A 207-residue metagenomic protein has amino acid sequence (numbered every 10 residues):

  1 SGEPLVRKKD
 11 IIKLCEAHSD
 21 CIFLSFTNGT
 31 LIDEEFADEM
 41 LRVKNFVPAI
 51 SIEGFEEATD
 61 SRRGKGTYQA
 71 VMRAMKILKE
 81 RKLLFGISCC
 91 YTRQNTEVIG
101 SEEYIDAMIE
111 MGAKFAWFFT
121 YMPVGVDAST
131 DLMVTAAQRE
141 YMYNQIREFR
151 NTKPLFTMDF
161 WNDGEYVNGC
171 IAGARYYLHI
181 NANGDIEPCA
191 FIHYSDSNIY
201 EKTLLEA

Functional and structural regions predicted by a protein language model:
S1-G2: Short acidic donor-binding/metal-coordinating loop in glycosyltransferase active sites
R7-F119: Radical SAM/AdoMet-radical enzyme domain recognition
K9, F36, G125, Q138 (+2 more regions): Solvent-exposed, flexible loop/coil residues
C21, Y68-M72, F85-N95, V124-T157: Short acidic, glycine/proline-enriched helix-loop-strand junctions
S51, T67-A70, Q138, D196-T203: Short acidic-hydrophobic sequence patches enriched in Asp/Glu that either
E56, K79-G86, E103-E110, T135-T152 (+2 more regions): A short, terminal or domain-edge coil/loop segment
Q94-T96, F115-A136, M158-C170, H193-S195: Flexible glycine/acidic-rich beta-alpha junction loops that bind and position SAM and/or redox cofactors in anaerobic
P154-A207: Accessory C-terminal segments flanking Radical SAM cores
